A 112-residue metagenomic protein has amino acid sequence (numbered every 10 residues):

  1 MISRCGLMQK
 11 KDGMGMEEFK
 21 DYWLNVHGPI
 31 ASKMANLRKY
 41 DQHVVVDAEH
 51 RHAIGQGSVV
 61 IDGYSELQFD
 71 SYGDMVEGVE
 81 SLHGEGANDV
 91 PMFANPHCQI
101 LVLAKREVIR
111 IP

Functional and structural regions predicted by a protein language model:
M1-P112: Macromolecular interaction modules
